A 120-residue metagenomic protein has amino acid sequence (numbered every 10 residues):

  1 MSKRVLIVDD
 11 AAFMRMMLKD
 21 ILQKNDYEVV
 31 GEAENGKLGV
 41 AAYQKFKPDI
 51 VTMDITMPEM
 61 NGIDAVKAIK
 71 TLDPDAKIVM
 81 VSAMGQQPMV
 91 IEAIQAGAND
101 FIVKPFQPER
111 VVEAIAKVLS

Functional and structural regions predicted by a protein language model:
A12-G31, V118: Two-component/phosphorelay signaling modules centered on CheY-like receiver
N35-L38, N61-D64: Acidic catalytic/metal-coordinating carboxylates
F46-T52: Active-site beta3 strand of CheY-like receiver
M57: Receiver (REC) domain active-site loop signature in two-component systems and cognate sites in sensor histidine kinases
M84-G85: Short, conserved "switch-loop" micro-motifs in signal-transduction and mechanochemical regulators
F106-I115: C-terminal output helix
